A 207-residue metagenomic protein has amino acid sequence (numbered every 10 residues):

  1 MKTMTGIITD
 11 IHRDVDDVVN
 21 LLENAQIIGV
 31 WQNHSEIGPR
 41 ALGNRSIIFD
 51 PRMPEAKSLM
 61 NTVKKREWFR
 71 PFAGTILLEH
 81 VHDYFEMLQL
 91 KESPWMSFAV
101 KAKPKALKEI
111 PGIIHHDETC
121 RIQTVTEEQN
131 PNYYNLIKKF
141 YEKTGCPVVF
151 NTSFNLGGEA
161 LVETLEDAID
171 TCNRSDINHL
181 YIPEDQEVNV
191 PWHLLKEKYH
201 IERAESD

Functional and structural regions predicted by a protein language model:
M1-D207: Flexible beta->alpha loop and helix N-cap segments adjacent to enzyme active/binding sites
